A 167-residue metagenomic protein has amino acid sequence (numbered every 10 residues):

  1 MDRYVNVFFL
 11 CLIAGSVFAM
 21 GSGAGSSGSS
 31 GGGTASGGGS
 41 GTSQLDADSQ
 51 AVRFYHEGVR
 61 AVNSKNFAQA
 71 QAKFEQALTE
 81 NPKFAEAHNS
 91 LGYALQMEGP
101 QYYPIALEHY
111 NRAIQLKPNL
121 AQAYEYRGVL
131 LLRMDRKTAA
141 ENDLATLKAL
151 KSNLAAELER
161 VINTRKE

Functional and structural regions predicted by a protein language model:
M20-L45, K137-E167: Terminal, low-structured helical/coil segments at or just beyond the last alpha-helical repeat
S49-E80: Alpha-helical segment of the N-proximal tetratricopeptide repeat
Q50, F84, L120, S152-L154: Residue-level recognition of tetratricopeptide repeat
S64-Q76, E98-R112, M134-T146: Structural signature of tandem alpha-helical TPR/SEL1-like repeats, specifically the intra-repeat loop/turn
E80, L116, A149-L150: Structural marker of alpha-solenoid helical repeat scaffolds
A87, A123, A156-E157: TPR alpha-solenoid repeat register
S90, Y126, R160-V161: Canonical tetratricopeptide repeat
